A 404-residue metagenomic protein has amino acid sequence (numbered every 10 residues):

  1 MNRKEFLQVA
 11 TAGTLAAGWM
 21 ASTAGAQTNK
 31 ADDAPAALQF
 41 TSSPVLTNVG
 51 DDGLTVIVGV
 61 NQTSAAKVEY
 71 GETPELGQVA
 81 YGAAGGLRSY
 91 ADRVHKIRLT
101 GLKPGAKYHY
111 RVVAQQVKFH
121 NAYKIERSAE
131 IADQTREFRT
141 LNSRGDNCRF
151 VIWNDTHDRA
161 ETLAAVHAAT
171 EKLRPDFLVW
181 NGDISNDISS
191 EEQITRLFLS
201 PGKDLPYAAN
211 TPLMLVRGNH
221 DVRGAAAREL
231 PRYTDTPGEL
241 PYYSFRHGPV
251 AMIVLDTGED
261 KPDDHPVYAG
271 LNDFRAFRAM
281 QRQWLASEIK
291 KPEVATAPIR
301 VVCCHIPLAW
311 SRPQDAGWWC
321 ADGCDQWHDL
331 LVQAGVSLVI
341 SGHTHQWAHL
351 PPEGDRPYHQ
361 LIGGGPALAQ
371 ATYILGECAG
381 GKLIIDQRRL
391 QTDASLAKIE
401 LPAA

Functional and structural regions predicted by a protein language model:
N2-I152, H157, E171-K172, A379-A404: Acidic, histidine-bearing metal-coordination/catalytic regions of metal-dependent phosphoesterases
V58, Y108, D155, L178 (+6 more regions): Divalent metal-coordination and catalytic microenvironments
H109-T140, E192-V294, Q326-V332, A348-P366 (+3 more regions): Extended active-site neighborhood of metal-dependent phosphoesterases/phosphodiesterases
V112-A114, T257, C303-L308, H343-T344: Short, well-ordered beta-to-alpha junction loops that form the rim of enzyme active sites and present histidine/acidic
C148-V216: Conserved, compact domain cores that house catalytic/ligand-binding motifs in diverse enzymes and effector modules
I152-N154, L178-D183, L213-N219, V301-C304 (+2 more regions): Active-site neighborhood of phospho(di)ester-bond hydrolases with catalytic His/Asp-centered motifs
Y268-G270, F274-A276, P292-L338: Active-site-proximal segments of metal-dependent phosphoesterases and phosphodiesterases across multiple
